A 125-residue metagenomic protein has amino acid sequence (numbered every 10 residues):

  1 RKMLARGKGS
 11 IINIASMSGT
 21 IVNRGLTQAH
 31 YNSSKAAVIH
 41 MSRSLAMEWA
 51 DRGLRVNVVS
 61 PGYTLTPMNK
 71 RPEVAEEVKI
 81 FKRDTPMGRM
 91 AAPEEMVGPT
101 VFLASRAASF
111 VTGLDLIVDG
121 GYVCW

Functional and structural regions predicted by a protein language model:
R1, M47-D51, S109: Alpha-helical segment proximal to the catalytic Tyr-Lys
R1-S10, I21: A short helix-coil junction within the Rossmann-fold of NAD(P)-dependent oxidoreductases
I12, V56-V59, N69, G113 (+1 more regions): Hydrophobic structural elements of the Rossmann-like NAD(P)H-binding subdomain that define the short-chain
S16: Residue(s) in the substrate-gating loop at a strand-loop-helix junction that position the organic substrate next
L26-T27, D51, Y63-T85, E95 (+1 more regions): A glycine/serine/threonine-rich, flexible loop-to-helix segment that serves as the NAD(P) cofactor-binding "lid"
S34, S42: Active-site helix of classical SDR
T85-M96, A107: A conserved structural motif in NAD(P)-dependent oxidoreductases
T100-V101, T112-W125: Short C-terminal tail/terminal secondary-structure segment of NAD(P)H-dependent dehydrogenase/reductase domains
